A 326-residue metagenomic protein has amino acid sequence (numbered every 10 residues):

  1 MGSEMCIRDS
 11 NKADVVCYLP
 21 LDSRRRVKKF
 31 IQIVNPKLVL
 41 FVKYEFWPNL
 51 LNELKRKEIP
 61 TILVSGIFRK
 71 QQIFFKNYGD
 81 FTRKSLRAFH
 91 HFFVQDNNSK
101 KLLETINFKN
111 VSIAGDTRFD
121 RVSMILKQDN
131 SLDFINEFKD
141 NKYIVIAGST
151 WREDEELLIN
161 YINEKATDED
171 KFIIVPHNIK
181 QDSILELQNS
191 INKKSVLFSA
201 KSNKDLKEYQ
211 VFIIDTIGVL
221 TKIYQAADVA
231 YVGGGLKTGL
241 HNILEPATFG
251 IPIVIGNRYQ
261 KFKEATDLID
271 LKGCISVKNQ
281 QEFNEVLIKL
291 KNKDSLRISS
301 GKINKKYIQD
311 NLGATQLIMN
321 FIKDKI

Functional and structural regions predicted by a protein language model:
M1-I7: Short, small-residue-biased leader/transition segments that mark boundaries at the very start of proteins
S3, F92-Q95, K171-N178, V254: Short internal beta-strands
S10-Y18, L185-I214: Nucleotide-activated donor-binding/catalytic signature segment of Leloir-type glycosyltransferases, i.e., the conserved
D14, Y18-R25, K37-D120: Active-site-proximal region of nucleotide-activated glycan assembly enzymes, centered on histidine/acidic-rich loops
V27-I33, N203-Y209, G218-D228, T248: Short acidic alpha-helix that forms the nucleotide-activated donor recognition element in Leloir-type transferases
F89, T105-I106, L220-G301, K305-K306: Catalytic binding pocket for nucleotide-activated donors in carbohydrate/polymer assembly enzymes
Q128-K201: Conserved catalytic-core segment of nucleotide-activated headgroup transferases in glycan assembly
N311-I326: C-terminal alpha-helical cap of glycosyltransferases
